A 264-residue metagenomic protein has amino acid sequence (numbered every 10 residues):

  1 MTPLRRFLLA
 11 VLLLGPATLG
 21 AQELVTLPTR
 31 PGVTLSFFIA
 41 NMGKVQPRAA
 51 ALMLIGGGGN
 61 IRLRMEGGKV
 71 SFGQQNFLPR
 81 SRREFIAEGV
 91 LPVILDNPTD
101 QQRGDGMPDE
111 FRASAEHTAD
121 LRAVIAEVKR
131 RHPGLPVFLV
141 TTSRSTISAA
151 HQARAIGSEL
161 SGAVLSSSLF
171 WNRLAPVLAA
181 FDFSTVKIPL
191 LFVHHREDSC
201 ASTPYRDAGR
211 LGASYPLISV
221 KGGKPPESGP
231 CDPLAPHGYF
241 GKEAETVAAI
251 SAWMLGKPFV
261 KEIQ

Functional and structural regions predicted by a protein language model:
A21-Q46: N-terminal cap/lid segment of alpha/beta-hydrolase-fold proteins
K44-E84: Short, surface-exposed "cap/lid" segments of acyl-processing enzymes
F77, D105-R131: Alpha/beta-hydrolase active-site loop
R82, I86-Q102: Conserved alpha/beta-hydrolase
A126-T185: Primarily recognizes the serine-hydrolase "nucleophile elbow" in alpha/beta-hydrolase and SGNH/GDSL folds
V177-A179, E197-L211: Short alpha-helix in the alpha/beta-hydrolase fold that links the catalytic acid
V186, F192-H194: Short beta-strand/loop motif that positions the catalytic acidic residue of the alpha/beta-hydrolase fold
Y215-Q264: C-terminal catalytic histidine-bearing segment of alpha/beta-hydrolase fold enzymes
